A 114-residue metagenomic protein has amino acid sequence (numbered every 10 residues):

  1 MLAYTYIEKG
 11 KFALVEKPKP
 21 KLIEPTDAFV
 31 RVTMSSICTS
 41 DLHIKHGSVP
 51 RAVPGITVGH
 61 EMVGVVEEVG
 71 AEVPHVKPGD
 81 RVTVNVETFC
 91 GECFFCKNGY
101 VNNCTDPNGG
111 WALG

Functional and structural regions predicted by a protein language model:
M1-L2: Extreme N-terminal starter segment of soluble prokaryotic enzymes
E8-K11, S35-I37: Short polar catalytic/cofactor-binding loops
G10-K19: Short glycine/threonine/proline-enriched tight-turn/helix- or strand-capping micro-motif at secondary-structure
P20-S35, S48-K97: Glycine-rich beta-strand-centered segment in the early N-terminal region that forms part of a ligand/cofactor-binding
S40-H46: Cytochrome P450 core scaffold surrounding the K-helix E-X-X-R motif and the conserved "meander" helix-loop region
L42, H75, C104-P107: Short, solvent-exposed secondary-structure boundary/capping segments
C90-G114: NAD(P)H dinucleotide-binding glycine-rich loop of Rossmann-like/cofactor-binding domains, especially the beta1-alpha1
